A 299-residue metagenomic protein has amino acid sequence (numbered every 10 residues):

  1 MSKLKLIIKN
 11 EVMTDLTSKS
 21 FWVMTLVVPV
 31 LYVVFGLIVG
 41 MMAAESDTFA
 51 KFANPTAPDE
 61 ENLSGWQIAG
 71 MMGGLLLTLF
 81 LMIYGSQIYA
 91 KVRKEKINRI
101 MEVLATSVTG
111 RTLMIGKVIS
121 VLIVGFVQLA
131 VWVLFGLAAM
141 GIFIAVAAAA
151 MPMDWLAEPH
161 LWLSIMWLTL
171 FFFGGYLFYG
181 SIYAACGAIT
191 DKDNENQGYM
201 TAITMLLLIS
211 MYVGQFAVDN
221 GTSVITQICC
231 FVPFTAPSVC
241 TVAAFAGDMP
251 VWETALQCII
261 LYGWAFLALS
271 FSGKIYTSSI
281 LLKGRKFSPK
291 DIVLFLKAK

Functional and structural regions predicted by a protein language model:
M13, T17-E45, I68-Y84, F126-A139 (+2 more regions): Hydrophobic alpha-helical transmembrane segments of multi-pass membrane transport/permease proteins
M13-T17, T106, R111-W132, L163 (+3 more regions): Alpha-helical transmembrane segments of multi-pass membrane proteins
S20-V23, L168-M205: A structural motif at transmembrane helix-loop-helix junctions in multipass membrane proteins
L31-F35, V118-A148, G174, Y179 (+1 more regions): Hydrophobic alpha-helical transmembrane segments that constitute the membrane-spanning cores of multi-pass membrane
F49-F52, P58-G65, L137-W167, G247: Membrane-interfacial helix-loop-helix connectors in multipass membrane proteins
G85-G110: Transmembrane helix boundary and interhelical loop/hinge segments in multi-pass membrane proteins
A185-N194, G263-K299: Junction motif at the cytosolic side of a transmembrane helix
F216-C230, T235-G263: Membrane-interfacial helix-loop-helix junctions in multi-pass membrane proteins
